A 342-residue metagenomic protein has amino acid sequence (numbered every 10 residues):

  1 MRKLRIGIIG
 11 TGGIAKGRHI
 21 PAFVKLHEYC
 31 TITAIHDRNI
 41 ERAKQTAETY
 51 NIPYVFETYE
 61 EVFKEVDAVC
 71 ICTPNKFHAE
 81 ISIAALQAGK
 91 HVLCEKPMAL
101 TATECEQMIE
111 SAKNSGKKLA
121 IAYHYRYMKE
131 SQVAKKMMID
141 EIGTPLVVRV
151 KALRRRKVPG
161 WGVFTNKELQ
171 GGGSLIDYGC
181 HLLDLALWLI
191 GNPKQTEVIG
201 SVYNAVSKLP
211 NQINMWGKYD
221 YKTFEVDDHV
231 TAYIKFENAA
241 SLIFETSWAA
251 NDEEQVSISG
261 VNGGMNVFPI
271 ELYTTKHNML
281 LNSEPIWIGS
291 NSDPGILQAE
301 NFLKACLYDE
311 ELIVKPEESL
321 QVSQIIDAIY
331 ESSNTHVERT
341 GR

Functional and structural regions predicted by a protein language model:
M1-Y50: N-terminal Rossmann-like dinucleotide-binding module
R2-K3, A68-I71, E106, F302-R342: C-terminal helix-rich "cap/oligomerization" subdomain common to oxidoreductases
A15, I71, C94, L119-I121 (+2 more regions): Hydrophobic residues in well-ordered beta-strands that form the structural core
N39, Y50-S111: Beta-loop-alpha module in the N-terminal Rossmann-like domain of NAD(P)-dependent dehydrogenases, especially those
Q107-H124, G143-V148: Rossmann-fold dehydrogenase core element
Y125-T223, H336: Predominantly a Rossmann-like dinucleotide-binding segment in NAD(P)-dependent oxidoreductases
L209, D220-Q298: NAD(P)-dinucleotide binding in Rossmann-like oxidoreductases
